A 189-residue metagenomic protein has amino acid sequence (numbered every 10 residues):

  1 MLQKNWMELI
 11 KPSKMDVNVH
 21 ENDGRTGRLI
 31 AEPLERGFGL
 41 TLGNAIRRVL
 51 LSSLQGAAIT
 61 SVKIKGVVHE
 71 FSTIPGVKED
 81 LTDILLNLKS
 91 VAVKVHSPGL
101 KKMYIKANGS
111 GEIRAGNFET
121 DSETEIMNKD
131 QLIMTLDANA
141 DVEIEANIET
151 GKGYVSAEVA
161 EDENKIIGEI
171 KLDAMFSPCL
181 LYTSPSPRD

Functional and structural regions predicted by a protein language model:
M1-S184, R188: Protein-protein interaction/assembly regions in multi-subunit complexes
